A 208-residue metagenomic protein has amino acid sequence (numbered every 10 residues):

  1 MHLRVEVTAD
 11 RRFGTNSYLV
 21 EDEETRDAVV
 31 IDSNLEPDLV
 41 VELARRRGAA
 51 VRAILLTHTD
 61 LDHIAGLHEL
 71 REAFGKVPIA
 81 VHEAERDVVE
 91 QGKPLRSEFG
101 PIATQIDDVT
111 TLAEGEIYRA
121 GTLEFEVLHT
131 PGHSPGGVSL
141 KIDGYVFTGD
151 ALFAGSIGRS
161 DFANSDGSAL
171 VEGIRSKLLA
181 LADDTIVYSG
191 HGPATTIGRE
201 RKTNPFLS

Functional and structural regions predicted by a protein language model:
H2, K76-V77, D108, E124 (+1 more regions): A generic structural signal for alpha->beta connector loops
H2-R47, S139-G149: Conserved beta-strand hairpin/beta-sheet module of binuclear metal-dependent hydrolase folds, prominently
T8-D10, F74, D107-V109, H129-P131: Short Gly/Pro-enriched turn/cap motifs at secondary-structure boundaries
Y18, T110, G115-E116, V138 (+1 more regions): Residue-level detector of beta-strand structural context in well-folded domains
V20, T57, T130: Conserved S/T- and glycine-rich ATP-binding loop of Class I adenylate-forming
R26, A49, K93-E98, I102 (+2 more regions): Metallo-beta-lactamase
I31, I79-E83, T148-G149, S189: Hydrophobic residues in well-ordered beta-strands that form the structural core
L35-R119, K202-F206: Active-site HxH/HxHxD metal-binding segment of metal-dependent hydrolases
